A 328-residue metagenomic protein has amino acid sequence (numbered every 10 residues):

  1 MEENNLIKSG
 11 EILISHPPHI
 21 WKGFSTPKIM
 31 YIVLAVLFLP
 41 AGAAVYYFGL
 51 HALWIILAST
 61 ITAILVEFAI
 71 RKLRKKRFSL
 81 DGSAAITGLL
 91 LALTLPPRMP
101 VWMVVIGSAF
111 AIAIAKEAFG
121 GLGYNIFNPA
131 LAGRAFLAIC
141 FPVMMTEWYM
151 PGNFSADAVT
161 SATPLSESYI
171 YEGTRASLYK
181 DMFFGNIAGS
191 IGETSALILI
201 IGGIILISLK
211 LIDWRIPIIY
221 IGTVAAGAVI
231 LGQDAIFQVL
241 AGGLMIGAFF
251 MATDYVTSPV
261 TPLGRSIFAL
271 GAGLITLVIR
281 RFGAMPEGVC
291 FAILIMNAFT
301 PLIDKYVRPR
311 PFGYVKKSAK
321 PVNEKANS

Functional and structural regions predicted by a protein language model:
M1-I64, E324-S328: N-terminal signal-anchor module of multipass membrane proteins
I32-P40, I55-E67, S83-G88, A92 (+15 more regions): Alpha-helical transmembrane segments in multi-pass membrane proteins
G49-I61, R98-G107, M182, N186-A196 (+1 more regions): Structural signature of hydrophobic alpha-helical transmembrane segments
L65-K76, I112-Y124, L199-L209, F249-S258: C-terminal ends of transmembrane helices
A84, L89-D157: Membrane-interface helix-loop-helix junctions at boundaries between adjacent transmembrane segments
M99-P100, V143-M150, L231-Q238, L274-V289: Hydrophobic alpha-helical transmembrane segments in multi-pass integral membrane proteins
Y124-I200: Long hydrophobic alpha-helical segments that form multi-pass transmembrane helix bundles in integral membrane proteins
I126, A130, F237-L244, R265-F268 (+1 more regions): Loop-to-transmembrane alpha-helix initiation sites
